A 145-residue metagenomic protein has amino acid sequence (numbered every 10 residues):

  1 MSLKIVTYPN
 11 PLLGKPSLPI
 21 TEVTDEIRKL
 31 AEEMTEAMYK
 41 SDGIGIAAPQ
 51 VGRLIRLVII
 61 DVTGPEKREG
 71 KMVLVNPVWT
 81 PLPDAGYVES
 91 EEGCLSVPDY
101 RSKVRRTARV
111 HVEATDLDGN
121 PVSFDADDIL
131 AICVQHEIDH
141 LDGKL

Functional and structural regions predicted by a protein language model:
M1-L145: Positively charged
